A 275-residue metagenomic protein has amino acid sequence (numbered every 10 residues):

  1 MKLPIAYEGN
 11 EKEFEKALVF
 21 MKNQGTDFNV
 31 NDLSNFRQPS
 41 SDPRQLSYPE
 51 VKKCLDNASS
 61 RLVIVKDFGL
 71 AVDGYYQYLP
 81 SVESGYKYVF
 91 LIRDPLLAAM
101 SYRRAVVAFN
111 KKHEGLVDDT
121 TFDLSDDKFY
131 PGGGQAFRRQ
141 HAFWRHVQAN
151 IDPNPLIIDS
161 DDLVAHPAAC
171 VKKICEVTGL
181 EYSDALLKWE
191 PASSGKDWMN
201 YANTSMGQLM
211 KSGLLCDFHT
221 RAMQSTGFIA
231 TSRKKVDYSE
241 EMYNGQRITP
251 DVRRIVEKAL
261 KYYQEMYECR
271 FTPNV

Functional and structural regions predicted by a protein language model:
M1-V51: PAPS-dependent sulfotransferase catalytic core
L3-P4, A98, A192: Generic structural signal for helix capping and beta-alpha/helix-loop junctions
Y7, P167, L186, E190: Solvent-exposed, flexible loop/coil residues
D42-S47, G69, G132-R139, H166 (+1 more regions): Soluble or luminal CAZymes and related metallo-dependent hydrolases
R44-S47, V51-Y76: Glycine-rich phosphate-binding loop used to anchor ATP phosphates in small-molecule kinases, encompassing both
D56-R61, A142-P155, D251, I255-K258: A structural motif corresponding to the C-terminal end of an alpha-helix and its immediate exit/capping segment
F68-A185, A202-C216: PAPS-dependent sulfotransferase catalytic domain
D184-V275: PAPS-dependent sulfotransferases, especially Golgi type II membrane carbohydrate sulfotransferases
